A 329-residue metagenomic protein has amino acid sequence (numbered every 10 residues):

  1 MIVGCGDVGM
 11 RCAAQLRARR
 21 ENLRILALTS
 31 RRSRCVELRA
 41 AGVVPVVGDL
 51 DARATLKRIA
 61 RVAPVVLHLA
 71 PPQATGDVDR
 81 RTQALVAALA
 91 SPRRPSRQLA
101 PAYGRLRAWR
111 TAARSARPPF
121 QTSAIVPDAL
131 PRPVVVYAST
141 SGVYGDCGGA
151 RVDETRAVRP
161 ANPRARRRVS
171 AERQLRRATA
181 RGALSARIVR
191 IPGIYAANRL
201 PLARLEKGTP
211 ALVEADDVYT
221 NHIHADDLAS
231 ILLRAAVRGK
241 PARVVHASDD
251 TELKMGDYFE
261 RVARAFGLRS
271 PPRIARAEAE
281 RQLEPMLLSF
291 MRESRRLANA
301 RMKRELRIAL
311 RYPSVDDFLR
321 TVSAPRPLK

Functional and structural regions predicted by a protein language model:
S30-A88, L99, R107, T111-R114: NAD(P)H-binding glycine-rich loop region in Rossmannoid oxidoreductase-like domains and their noncatalytic homologs
V86-L99, Y103-R110, R114, P119-P163: Conserved Rossmann-fold NAD(P)-dependent oxidoreductase catalytic core, especially the SDR/UDP-sugar
G148-I188: Catalytic helix-loop patch of NAD(P)-dependent Rossmann-fold dehydrogenases
V169, R181-G182, I194-K207, R234-V245 (+1 more regions): Glycine/proline-rich active-site loop of Rossmann-fold NAD(P)-dependent oxidoreductases
A203-I223, D227: A conserved pocket-lining segment of Rossmann-fold NAD(P)-dependent short-chain dehydrogenase/reductase
I231-L287: Mid/C-terminal beta-alpha module of Rossmann-like enzyme folds, strongest in SDR-family dehydrogenases/epimerases
E260, E280-A309: Conserved C-terminal active-site "lid" loop/helix of NAD(P)H-dependent oxidoreductases that clamps the redox cofactor
P313-K329: Amphipathic terminal alpha-helices
